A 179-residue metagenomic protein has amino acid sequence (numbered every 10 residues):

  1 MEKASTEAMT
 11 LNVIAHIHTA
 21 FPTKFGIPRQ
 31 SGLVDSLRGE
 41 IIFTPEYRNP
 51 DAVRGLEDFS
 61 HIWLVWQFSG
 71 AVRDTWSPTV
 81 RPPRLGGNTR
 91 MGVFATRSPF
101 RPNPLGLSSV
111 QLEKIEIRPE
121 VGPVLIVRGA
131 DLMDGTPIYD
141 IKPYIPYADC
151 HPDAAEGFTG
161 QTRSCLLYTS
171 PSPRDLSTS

Functional and structural regions predicted by a protein language model:
M1-F43: N-terminal leader/capping segments at the start of a protein or of a new domain
E2-A4, G87-L105: Short aromatic-glycine motifs in intrinsically disordered, low-complexity regions
A8-N12, F100-S109: Short coil-to-beta-strand transition motifs
R29-R81: Active-site acidic/histidine clusters and adjacent loop/turn architecture that either coordinate catalytic ions
S109-I117, P123-G129: Well-ordered alpha/beta subsegment
L125-T162: Flexible glycine-rich active-site/ligand-binding loops centered on an Asp-His dyad
Y168-P173: Conserved small/polar residues in nucleotide/adenosyl-binding loops
